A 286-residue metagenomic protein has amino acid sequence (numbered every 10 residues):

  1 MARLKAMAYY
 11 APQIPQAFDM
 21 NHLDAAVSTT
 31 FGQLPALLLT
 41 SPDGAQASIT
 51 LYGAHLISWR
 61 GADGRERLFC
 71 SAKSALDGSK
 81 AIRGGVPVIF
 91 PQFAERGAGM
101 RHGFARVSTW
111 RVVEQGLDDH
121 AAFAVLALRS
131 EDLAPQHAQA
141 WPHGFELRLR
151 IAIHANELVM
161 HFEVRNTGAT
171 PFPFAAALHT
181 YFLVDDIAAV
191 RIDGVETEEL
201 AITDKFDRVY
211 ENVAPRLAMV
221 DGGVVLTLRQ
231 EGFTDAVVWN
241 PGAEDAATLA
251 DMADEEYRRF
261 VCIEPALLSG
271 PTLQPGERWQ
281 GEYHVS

Functional and structural regions predicted by a protein language model:
A8-P42, Y52, A62, R129-A134 (+2 more regions): Beta-strand-rich recognition/accessory modules
F31, G99-H154: Extended, loop-rich substrate-binding clefts of extracytoplasmic carbohydrate-active enzymes
L37, A47, A124-L126, L147-L149 (+4 more regions): Hydrophobic residues positioned within well-ordered beta-strands of beta-sheet architectures
D43-R101: Acidic-aromatic substrate-binding/catalytic surfaces of carbohydrate-active enzymes
S79-R106, D193-E199, A214-P215, V224 (+1 more regions): Beta-strand/loop-rich accessory regions of lumenal/periplasmic or secreted enzymes, predominantly carbohydrate-active
F162-G168: Asparagine-centered strand-capping/turn motif at beta-strand->loop junctions
A169-A243: Active-site/ligand-binding surface loops and adjacent short beta/alpha elements that line catalytic pockets across
